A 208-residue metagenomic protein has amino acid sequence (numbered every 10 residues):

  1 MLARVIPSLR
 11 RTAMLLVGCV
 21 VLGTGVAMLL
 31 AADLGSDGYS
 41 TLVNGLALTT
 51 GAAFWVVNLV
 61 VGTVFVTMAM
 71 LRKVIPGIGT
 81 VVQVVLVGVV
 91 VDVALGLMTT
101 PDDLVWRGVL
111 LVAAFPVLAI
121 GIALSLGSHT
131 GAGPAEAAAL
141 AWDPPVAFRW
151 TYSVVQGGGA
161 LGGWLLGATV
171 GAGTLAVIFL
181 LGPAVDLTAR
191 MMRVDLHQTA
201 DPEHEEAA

Functional and structural regions predicted by a protein language model:
M1-A208: Core subunits and conserved enzymes of cellular information-processing and envelope-translocation systems across
